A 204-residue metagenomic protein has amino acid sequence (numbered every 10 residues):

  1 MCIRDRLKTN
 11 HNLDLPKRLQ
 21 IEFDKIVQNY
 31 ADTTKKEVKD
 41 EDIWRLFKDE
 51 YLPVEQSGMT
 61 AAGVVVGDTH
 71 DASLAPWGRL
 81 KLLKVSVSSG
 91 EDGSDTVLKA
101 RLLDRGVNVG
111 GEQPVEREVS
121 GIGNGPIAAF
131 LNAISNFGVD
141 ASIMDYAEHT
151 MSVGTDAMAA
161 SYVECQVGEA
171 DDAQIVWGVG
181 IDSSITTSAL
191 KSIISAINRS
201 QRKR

Functional and structural regions predicted by a protein language model:
R4-R204: Terminal or standalone catalytic/regulatory effector modules within metabolic enzymes and repeat proteins
